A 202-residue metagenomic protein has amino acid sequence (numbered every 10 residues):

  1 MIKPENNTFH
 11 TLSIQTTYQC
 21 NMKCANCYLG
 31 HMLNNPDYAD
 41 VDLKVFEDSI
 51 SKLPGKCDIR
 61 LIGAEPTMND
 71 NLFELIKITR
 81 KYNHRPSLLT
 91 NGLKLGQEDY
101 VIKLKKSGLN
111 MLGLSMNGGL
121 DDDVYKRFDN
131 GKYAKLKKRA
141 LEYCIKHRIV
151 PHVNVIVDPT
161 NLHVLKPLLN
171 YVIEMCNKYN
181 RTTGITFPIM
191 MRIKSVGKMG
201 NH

Functional and structural regions predicted by a protein language model:
P4-V41: Canonical Radical SAM [4Fe-4S] cluster-binding loop centered on the CxxxCxxC motif and its immediate flanking residues
C20-C24, N35, S49, L112 (+3 more regions): Residues in flexible loops and secondary-structure boundaries
L29, F187-I189, S195: Active-site donor-binding loop signature of nucleotide-sugar glycosyltransferases
L33, E65-P66: Short, acidic/glycine-rich phosphate-metal binding loop used to engage nucleotide
N34-P36, L120-F128, S195-G200: A short acidic, helix-capping loop that chelates divalent metal ions and anchors anionic groups
L43-I62, N69-M191: Radical SAM/AdoMet-radical enzyme domain recognition
